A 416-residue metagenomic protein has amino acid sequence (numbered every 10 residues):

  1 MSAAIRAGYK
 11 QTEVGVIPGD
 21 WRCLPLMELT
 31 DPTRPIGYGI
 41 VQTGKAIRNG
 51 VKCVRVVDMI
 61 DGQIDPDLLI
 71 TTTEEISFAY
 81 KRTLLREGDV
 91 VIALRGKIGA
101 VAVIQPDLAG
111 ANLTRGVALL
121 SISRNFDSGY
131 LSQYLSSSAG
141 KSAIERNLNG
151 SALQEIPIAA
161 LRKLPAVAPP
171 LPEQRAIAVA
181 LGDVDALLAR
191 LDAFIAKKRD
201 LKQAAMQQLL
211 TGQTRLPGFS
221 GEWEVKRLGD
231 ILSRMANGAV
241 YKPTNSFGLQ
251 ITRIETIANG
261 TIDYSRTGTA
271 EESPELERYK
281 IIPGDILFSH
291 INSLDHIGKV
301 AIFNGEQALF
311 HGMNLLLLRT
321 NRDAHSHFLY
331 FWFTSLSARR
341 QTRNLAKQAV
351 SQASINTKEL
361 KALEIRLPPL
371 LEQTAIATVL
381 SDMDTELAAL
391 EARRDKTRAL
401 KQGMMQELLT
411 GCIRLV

Functional and structural regions predicted by a protein language model:
M1-I17, A176, D183-V225, A389-V416: Short amphipathic coiled-coil heptad-repeat segments
A3-K10, R48, L94-K97, G110-A118 (+5 more regions): A short glycine-rich beta-alpha junction/loop motif
R6-G37, K163, L171-P172, R215-N237 (+2 more regions): Non-catalytic DNA-recognition/assembly elements of restriction-modification systems
G8-Q11, M27-T43, V57-E87, D107 (+2 more regions): Sequence-specific dsDNA recognition surfaces
G39-K45, L68, N147, K242-F247 (+1 more regions): Short coil/turn segments at secondary-structure boundaries
C53-V56, L69-S136, R253-I254, S265 (+1 more regions): A short beta-sheet element
R175-A186, T374-E386: Extracellular/lumenal glycan-associated surfaces
